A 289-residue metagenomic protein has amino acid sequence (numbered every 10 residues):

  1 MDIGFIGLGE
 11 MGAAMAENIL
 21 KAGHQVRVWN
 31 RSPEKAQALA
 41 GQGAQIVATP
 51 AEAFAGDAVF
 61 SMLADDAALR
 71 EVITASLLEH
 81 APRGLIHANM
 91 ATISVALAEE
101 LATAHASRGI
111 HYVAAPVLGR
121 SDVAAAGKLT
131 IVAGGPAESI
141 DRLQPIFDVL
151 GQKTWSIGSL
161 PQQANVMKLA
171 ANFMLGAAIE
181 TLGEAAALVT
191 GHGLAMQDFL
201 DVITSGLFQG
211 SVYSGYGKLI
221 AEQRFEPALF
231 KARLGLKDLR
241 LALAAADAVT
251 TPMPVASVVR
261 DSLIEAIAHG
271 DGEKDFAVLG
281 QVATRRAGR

Functional and structural regions predicted by a protein language model:
M1-M62, L85, S121, K153: NAD(P)+-binding Rossmann beta1-loop-alpha1 motif at the extreme N-terminus of oxidoreductases
M15-A16, K35, L101, I146 (+1 more regions): Hydrophobic residues within alpha-helices that form the first helical element adjacent to the glycine-rich loop
V26, I46, H111-V113, T154 (+2 more regions): Hydrophobic beta-strand scaffold residues
S32, D65, P136: Residues in the short beta-alpha loop(s) of Rossmann-like NAD(P)-binding domains
P50-H111: Rossmann-fold NAD(P) dinucleotide-binding segment
T92-F173: Rossmann-fold dinucleotide-binding core
Q163-A287: Helical "substrate-binding/catalytic lid" subdomain of Rossmann-like NAD(P)-dependent dehydrogenases/reductases
